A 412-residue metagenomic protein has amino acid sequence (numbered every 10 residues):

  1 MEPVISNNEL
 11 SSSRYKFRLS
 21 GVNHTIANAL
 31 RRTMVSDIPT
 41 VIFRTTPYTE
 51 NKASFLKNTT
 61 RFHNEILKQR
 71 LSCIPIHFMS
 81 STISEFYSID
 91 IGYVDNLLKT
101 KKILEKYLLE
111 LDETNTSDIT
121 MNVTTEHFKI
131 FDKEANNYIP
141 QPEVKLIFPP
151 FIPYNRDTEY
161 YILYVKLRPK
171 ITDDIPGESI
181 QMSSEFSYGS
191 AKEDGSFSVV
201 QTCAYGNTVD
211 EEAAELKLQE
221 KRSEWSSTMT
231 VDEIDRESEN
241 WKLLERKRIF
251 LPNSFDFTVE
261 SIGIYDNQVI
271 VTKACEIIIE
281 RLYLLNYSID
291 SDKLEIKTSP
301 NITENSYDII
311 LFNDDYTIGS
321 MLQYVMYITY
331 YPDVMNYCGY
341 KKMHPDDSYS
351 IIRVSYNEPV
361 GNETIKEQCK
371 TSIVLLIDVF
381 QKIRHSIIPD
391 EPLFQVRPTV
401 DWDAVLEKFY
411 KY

Functional and structural regions predicted by a protein language model:
M1-Y412: Protein-protein interaction/assembly regions in multi-subunit complexes
